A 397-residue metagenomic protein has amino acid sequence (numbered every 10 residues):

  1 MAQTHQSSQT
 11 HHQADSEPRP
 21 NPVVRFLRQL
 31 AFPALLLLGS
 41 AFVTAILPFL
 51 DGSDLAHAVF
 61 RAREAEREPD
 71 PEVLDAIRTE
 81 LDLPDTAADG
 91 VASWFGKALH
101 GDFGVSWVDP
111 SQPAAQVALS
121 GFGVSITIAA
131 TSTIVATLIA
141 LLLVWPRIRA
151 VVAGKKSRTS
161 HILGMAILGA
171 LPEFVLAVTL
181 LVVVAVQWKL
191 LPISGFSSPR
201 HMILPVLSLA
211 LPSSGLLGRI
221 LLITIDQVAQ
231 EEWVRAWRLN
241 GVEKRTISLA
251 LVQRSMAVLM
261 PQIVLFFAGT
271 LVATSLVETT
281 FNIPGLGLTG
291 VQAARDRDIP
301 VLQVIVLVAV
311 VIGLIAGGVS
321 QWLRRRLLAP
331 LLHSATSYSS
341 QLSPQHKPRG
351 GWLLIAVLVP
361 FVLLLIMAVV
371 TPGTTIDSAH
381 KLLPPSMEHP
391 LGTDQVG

Functional and structural regions predicted by a protein language model:
N21, A45, W107-Q112, A130-A166 (+3 more regions): Transmembrane-helix boundary motif in ABC transporter permease subunits
V23-V24, D226-Q262: Amphipathic cytosolic juxtamembrane alpha-helices at the membrane-cytosol interface of multi-pass membrane transporters
R25-L38, F42, A115-P146, L207 (+4 more regions): Transmembrane alpha-helix signature in integral membrane proteins
L38-A88, L190-H201, I366-Q395: Hydrophobic alpha-helical transmembrane segments of membrane transport/permease proteins and related membrane-embedded
P84-T137, H389, D394-Q395: An internal, D/E-rich "acidic patch" concept
S132-A136, P205-L216, G287-L323: Hydrophobic alpha-helical transmembrane segments of polytopic membrane proteins
T159-G215, P390: Generic hydrophobic transmembrane alpha-helix motif, especially the helices
S198-R238, E243: Membrane-cytosol interface at the C-terminal ends of specific transmembrane alpha-helices in multi-pass membrane
